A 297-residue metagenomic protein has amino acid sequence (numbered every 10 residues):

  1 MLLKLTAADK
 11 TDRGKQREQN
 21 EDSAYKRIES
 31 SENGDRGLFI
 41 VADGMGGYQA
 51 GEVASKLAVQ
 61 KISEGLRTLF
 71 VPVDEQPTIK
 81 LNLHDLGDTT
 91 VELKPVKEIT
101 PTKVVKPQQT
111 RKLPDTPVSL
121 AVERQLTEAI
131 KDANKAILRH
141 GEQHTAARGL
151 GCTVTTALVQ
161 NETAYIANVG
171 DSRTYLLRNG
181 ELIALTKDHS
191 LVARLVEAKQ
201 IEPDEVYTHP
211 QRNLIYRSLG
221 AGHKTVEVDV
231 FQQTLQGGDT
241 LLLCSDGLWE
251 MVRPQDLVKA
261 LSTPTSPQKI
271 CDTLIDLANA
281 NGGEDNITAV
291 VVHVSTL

Functional and structural regions predicted by a protein language model:
M1-L297: PP2C/PPM-type serine/threonine phosphatase catalytic domain
